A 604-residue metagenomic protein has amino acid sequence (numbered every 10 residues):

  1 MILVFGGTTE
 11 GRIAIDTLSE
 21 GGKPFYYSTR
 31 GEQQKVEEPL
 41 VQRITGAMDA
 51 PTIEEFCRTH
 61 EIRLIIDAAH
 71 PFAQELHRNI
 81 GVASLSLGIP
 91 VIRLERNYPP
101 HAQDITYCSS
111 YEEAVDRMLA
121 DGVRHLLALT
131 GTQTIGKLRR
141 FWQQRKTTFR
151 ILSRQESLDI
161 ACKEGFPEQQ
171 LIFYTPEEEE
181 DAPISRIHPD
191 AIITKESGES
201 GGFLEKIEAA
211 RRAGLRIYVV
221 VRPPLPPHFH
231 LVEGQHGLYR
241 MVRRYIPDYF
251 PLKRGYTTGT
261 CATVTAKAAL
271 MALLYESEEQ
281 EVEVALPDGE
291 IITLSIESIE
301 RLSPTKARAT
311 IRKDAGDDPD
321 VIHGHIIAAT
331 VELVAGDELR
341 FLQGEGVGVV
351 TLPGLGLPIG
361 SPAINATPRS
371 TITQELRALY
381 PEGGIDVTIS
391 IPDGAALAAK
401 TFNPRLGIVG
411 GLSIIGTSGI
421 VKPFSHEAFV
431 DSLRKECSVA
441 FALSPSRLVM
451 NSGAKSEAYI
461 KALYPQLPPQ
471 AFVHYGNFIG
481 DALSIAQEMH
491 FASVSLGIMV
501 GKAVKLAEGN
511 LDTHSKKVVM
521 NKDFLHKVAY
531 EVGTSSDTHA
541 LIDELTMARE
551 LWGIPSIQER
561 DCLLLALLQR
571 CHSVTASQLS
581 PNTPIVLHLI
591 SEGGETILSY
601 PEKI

Functional and structural regions predicted by a protein language model:
Y26-M48, Q103-T106, L158-E164, I291-S295: N-terminal beta-loop-helix "entrance" segment that forms/cooperates in small-molecule cofactor or anionic ligand
Y27-K35, L94-P99, T132-T134, L152-E156 (+2 more regions): Short, polar loop motifs at secondary-structure junctions
V41-C57, L171-A182: Glycine-rich, highly charged phosphate/nucleotide-binding loops
C57-A114: Glycine/small-residue-rich loop that forms an oxyanion/phosphate-binding "nest" at active or ligand-binding sites
G131-I172: Anionic-ligand binding region
C162-Q169, F173-A213, Y218-R222: A C-terminal functional module that forms or caps the active site or interfaces directly with catalytic machinery
Y249-K400, P404: Generic N-terminal targeting/processing segments that precede catalytic cores or assembly contacts
K253-Y256, L406-L412, T417-A566, S573-T583 (+1 more regions): A structural signal for small-residue-enriched, beta-sheet-centric alpha/beta enzyme cores and oligomeric scaffold folds
